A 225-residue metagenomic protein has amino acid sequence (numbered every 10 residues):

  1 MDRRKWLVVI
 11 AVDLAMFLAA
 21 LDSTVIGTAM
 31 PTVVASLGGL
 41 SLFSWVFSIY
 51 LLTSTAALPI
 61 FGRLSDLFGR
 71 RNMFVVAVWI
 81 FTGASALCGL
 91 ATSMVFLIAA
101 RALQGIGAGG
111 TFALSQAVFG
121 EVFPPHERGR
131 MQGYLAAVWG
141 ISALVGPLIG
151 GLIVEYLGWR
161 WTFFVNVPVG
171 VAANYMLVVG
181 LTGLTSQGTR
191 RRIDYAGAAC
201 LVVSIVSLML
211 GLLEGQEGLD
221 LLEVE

Functional and structural regions predicted by a protein language model:
R4-A20, Y50, I80, F96 (+4 more regions): Hydrophobic transmembrane alpha-helices of multi-pass secondary transporters, especially the MFS 12-helix bundle
W6, W45, W159-F163: Signature tryptophan residues that serve as conserved aromatic anchors
L7-F61: Extracytoplasmic
V12-A20, Q104, A108, M209 (+1 more regions): Hydrophobic transmembrane alpha-helices of secondary-active solute transporters
M16, A20, L51, S85 (+2 more regions): Helical transmembrane-bundle signal
A35, L210-V224: Membrane-interface helix termini and inter-helical loops of multi-pass transporters
L58-G197, L201, E214, L222-E223: Helix-loop-helix hairpins in multi-pass membrane proteins, especially solute transporters
